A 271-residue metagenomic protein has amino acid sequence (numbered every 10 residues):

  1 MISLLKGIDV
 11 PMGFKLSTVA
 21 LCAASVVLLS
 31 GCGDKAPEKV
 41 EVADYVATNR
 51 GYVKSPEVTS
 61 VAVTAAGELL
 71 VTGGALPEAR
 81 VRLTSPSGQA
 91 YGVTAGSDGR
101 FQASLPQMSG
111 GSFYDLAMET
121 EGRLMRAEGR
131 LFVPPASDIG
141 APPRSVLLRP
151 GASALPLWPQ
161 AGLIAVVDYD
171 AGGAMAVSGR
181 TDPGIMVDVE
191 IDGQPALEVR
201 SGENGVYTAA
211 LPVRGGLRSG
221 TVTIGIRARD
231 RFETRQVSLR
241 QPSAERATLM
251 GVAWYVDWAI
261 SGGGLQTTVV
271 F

Functional and structural regions predicted by a protein language model:
I2-F271: Serine/threonine-biased, Pro/acidic-interspersed low-complexity stretches characteristic of secreted/cell-surface
